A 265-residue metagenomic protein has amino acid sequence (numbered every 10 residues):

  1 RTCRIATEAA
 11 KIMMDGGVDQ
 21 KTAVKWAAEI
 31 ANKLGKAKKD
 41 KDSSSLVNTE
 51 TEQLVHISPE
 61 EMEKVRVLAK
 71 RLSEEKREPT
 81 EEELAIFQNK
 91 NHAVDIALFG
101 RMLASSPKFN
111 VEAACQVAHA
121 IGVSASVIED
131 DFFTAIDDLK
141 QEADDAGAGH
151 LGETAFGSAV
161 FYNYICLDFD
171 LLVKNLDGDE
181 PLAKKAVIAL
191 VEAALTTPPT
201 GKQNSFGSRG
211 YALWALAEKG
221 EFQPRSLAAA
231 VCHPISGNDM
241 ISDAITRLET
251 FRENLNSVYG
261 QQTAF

Functional and structural regions predicted by a protein language model:
T2-F265: Basic polyanion-binding and macromolecular-assembly surfaces
